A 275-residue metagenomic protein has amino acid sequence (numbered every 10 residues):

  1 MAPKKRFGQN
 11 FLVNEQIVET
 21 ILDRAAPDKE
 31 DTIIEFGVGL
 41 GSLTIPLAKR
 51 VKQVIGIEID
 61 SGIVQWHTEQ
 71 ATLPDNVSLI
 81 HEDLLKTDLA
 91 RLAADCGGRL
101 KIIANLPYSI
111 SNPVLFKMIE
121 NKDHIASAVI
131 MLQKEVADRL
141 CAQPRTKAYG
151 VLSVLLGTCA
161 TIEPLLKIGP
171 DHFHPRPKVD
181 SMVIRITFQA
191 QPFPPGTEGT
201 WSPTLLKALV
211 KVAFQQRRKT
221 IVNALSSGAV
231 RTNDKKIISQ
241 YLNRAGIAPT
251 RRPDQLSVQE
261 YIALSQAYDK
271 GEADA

Functional and structural regions predicted by a protein language model:
M1-V212, N243, D254, A263-A275: Catalytic cores of RNA-modifying enzymes
V212-A275: C-terminal lobe and adjacent flexible extensions of AdoMet/dcAdoMet transferase-like proteins
